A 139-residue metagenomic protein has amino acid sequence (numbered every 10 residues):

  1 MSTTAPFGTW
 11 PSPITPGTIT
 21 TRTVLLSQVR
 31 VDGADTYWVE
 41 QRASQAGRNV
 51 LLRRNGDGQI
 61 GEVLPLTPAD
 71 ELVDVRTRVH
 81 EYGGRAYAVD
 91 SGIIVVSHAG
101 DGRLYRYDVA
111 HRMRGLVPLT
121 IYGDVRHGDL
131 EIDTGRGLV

Functional and structural regions predicted by a protein language model:
M1-V139: Beta-propeller folds
